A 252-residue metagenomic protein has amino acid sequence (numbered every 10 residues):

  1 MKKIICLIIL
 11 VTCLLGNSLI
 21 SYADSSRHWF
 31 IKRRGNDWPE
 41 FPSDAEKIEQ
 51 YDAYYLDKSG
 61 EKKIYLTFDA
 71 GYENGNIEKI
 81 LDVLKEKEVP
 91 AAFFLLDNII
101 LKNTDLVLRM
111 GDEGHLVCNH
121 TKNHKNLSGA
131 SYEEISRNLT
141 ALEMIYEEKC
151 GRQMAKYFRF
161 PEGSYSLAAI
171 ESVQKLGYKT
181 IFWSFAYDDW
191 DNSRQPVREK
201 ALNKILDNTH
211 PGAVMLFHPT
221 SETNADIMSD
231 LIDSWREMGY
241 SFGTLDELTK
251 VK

Functional and structural regions predicted by a protein language model:
K2-I8, T12-T67, Y72-E86, K200 (+2 more regions): N-terminal pre-catalytic segment of deacetylase/amide-hydrolase enzymes
E61-I64, N74-N76, I80-L81, K85-E199 (+2 more regions): Metal-dependent polysaccharide deacetylase catalytic core of the NodB/CE4 family, i.e., the active-site-bearing domain
H210-D246: Catalytic grooves of carbohydrate-active enzymes
